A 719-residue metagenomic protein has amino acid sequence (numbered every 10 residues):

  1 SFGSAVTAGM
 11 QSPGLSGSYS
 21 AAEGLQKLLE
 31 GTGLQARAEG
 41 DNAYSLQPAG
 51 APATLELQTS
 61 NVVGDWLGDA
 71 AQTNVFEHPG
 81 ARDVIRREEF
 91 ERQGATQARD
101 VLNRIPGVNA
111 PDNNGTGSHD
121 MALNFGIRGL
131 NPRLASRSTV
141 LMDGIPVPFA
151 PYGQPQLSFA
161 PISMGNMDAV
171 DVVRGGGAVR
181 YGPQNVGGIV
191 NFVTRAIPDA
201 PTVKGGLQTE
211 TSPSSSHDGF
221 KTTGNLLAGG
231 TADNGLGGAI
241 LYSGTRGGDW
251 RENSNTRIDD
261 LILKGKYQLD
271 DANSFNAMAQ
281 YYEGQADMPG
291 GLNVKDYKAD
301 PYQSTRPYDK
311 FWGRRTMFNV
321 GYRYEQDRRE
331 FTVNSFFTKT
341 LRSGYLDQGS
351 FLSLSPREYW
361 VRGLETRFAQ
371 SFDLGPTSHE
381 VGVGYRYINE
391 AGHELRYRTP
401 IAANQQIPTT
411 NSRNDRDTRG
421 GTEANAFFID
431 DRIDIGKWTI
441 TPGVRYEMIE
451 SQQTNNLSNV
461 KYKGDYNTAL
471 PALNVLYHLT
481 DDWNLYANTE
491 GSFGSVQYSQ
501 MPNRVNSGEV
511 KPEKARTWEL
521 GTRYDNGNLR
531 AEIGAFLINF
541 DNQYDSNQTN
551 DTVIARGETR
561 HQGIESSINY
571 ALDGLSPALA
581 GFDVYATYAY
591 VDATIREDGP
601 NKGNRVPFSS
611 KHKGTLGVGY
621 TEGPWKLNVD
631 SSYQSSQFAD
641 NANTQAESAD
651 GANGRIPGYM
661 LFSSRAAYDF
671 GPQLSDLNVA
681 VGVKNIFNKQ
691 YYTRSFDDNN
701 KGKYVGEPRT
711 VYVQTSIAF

Functional and structural regions predicted by a protein language model:
D41, Q47-E91, R99, E325: Short, acidic, small-residue-rich periplasmic hinge/interaction motif at the N-terminus of Gram-negative outer-membrane
Y44-Q47, N74, P79, R99 (+1 more regions): Extracytoplasmic beta-strand/coil segments of soluble accessory domains associated with Gram-negative outer-membrane
I145-R174: Short acidic/polar hinge/loop motifs at secondary-structure boundaries that mediate gating or recognition
S216-R246, W250-M288, K310-Y322, Q370 (+2 more regions): Transmembrane beta-barrel wall of Gram-negative outer-membrane proteins
Q268, S274-Q280, F311-N456: Face-selective signature of the C-terminal outer-membrane beta-barrel domain
G321-L346, H478, N484-N488, K511-A571 (+3 more regions): Membrane-embedded beta-barrel scaffold of Gram-negative outer-membrane proteins
F368-Q370, L374-V381, I440, I449 (+5 more regions): Gram-negative outer-membrane beta-barrel transporters
F582, S636-A642, Y668-F719: C-terminal beta-signal and adjacent terminal beta-strands/loops of Gram-negative outer-membrane beta-barrel proteins
